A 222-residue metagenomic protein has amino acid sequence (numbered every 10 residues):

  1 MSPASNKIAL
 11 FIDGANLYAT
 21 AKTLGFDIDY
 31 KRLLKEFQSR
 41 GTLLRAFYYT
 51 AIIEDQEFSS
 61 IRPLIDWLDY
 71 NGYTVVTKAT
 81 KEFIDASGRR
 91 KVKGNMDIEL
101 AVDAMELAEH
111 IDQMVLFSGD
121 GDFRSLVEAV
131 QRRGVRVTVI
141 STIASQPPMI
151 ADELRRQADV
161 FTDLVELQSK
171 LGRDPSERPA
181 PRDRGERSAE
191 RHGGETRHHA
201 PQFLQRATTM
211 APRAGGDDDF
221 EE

Functional and structural regions predicted by a protein language model:
M1-E222: Terminal and domain-boundary accessory regions
